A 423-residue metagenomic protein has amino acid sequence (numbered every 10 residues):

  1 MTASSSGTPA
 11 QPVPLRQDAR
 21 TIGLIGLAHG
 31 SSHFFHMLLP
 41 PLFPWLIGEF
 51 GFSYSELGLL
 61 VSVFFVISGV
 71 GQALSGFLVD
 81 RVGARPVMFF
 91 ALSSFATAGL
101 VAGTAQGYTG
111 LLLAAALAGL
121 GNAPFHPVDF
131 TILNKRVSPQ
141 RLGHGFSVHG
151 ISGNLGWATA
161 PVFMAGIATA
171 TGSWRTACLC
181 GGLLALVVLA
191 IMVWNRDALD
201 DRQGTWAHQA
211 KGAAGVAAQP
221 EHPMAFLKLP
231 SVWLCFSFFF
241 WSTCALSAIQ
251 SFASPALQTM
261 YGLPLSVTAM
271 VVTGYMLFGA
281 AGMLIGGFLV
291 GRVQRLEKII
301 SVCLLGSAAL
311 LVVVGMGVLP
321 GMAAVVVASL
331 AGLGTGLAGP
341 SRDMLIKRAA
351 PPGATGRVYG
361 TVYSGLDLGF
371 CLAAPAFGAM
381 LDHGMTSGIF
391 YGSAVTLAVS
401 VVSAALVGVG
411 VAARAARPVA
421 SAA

Functional and structural regions predicted by a protein language model:
S5-R16, D200-L234, A423: Juxtamembrane intracellular "pre-TM" segments in multi-pass secondary transporters
M37, F65-A73, A158, M276-A280 (+2 more regions): Residue-level signature of mid-helix packing/kink "hotspots" within the transmembrane helices of 12-pass Major
L39-P40, S231-M276, A280: Extracytoplasmic gate region of multi-pass secondary transporters
V70-Q106: Conserved MFS/SLC helix-loop-helix module at the cytosolic interface between two early adjacent transmembrane helices
G71-G83, M283-R295, L381-D382: Helix-to-loop junctions at the C-terminal end of transmembrane segments in multipass secondary transporters
R81-A91, R292-L304: Cytoplasmic membrane-interface "Motif A"-like loop-to-helix N-cap segments of 12-TM Major Facilitator Superfamily
A114-G153: Cytoplasmic helix-loop-helix junction between adjacent transmembrane helices in 12-TM secondary transporters
H149-D200: Helix-loop-helix hairpin linking two adjacent transmembrane segments in secondary transporters
